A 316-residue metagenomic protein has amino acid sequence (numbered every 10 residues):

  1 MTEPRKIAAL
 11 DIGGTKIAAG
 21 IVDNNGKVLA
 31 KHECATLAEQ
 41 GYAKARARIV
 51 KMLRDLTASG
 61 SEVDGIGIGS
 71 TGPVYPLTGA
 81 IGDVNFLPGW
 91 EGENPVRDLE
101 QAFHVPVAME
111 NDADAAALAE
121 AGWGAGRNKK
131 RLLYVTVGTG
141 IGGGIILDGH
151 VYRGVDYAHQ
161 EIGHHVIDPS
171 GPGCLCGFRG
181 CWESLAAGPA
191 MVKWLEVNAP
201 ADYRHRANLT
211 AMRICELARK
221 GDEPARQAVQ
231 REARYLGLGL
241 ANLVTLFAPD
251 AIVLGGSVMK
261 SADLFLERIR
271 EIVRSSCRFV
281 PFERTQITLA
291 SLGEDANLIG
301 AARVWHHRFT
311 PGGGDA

Functional and structural regions predicted by a protein language model:
M1-G65, V74-A80, V96-V107, A119-K129 (+2 more regions): ATP-binding/phosphotransfer module of carbohydrate and carboxylate kinases, centering on a glycine-rich
D11, G67-T71, E110, Y134-G140 (+1 more regions): Short beta-strand segments
K16-I17, A115-A117, G140-G142: Short glycine/serine/threonine-rich phosphate/pyrophosphate-binding segments that cradle anionic phosphate groups
T36-L37, G89, A158-E161: A short acidic/small-residue loop/turn micro-motif
G41, I145-E161: Short, charged low-complexity linear segments at domain edges
A80-E91: A charged helix-plus-loop insertion that forms the helical arch/lid used to bind and gate nucleic-acid substrates
F86-P88, A108-D114, Y134-V137, T288-E294: Active-site nucleophile and cofactor-binding loops and adjacent substrate-binding regions of central metabolic enzymes
